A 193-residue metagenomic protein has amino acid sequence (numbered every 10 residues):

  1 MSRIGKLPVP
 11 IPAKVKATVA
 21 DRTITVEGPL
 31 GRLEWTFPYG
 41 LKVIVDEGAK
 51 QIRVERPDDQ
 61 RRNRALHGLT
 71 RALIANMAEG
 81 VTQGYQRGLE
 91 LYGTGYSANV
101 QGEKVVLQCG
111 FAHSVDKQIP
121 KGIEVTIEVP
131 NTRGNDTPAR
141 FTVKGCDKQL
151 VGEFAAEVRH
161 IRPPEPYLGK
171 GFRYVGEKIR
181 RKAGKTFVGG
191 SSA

Functional and structural regions predicted by a protein language model:
M1-A193: N-terminal intrinsically disordered, cationic/polar leader segments that include organellar targeting peptides
